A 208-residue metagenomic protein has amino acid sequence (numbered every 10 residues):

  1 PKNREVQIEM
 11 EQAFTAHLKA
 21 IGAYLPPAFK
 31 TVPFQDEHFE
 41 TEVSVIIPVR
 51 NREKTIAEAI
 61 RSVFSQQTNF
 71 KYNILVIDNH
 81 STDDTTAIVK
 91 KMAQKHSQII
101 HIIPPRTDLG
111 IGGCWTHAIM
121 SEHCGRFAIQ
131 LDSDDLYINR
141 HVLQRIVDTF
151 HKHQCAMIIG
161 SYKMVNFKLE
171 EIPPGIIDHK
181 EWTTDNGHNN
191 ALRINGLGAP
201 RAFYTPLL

Functional and structural regions predicted by a protein language model:
K2-V43: Non-catalytic membrane-proximal stalk/linker segments that position and tether the catalytic domains
R61-K71: Short, acidic, metal-binding catalytic loop of nucleotide-sugar glycosyltransferases
D78-A87, T107: A conserved acidic beta->alpha catalytic loop
P105-H123: Glycine-rich, basic loop-to-helix element that forms the pyrophosphate-binding segment of sugar-nucleotide handling
G125, G196-L208: Conserved nucleotide-sugar donor-binding and metal-coordinating catalytic region shared by glycosyltransferases
G125-L136: Short beta-strand-to-loop acidic/aromatic patch adjacent to the donor-nucleotide binding site
H141-P174: Conserved donor NDP-sugar-binding/catalytic core segment of glycosyltransferases
P174-I194: Short, flexible, basic/aromatic active-site loop/helix in glycosyltransferases
